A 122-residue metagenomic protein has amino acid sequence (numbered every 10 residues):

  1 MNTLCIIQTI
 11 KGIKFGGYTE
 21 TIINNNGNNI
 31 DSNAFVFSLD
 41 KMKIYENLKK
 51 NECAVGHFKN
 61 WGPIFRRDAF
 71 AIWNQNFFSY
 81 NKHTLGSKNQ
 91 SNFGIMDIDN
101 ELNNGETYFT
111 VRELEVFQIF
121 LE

Functional and structural regions predicted by a protein language model:
M1-E122: Phosphate-recognition beta-domain surfaces
